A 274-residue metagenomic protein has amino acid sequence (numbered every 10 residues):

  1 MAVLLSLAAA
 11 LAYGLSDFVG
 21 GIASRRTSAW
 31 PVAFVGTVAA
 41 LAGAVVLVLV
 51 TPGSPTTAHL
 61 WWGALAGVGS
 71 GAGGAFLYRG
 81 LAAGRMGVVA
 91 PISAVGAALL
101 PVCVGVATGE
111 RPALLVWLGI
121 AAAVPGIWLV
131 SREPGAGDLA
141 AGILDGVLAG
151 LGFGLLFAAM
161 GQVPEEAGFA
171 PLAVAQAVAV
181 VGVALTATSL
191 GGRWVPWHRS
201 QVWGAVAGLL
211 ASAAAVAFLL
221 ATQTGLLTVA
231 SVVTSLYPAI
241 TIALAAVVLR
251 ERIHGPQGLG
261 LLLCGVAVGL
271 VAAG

Functional and structural regions predicted by a protein language model:
M1-L11, V19-G20, S24-W30, V35-A64 (+7 more regions): Membrane-interface interhelical linkers
M1-Y13, T51-S70, T108-P125, V147 (+2 more regions): Structural signature of hydrophobic alpha-helical transmembrane segments
A10, A33-T37, A90-A94, V116 (+6 more regions): Residue-level recognition of transmembrane alpha-helices in multi-pass small-molecule transporters/permeases
Y13-G14, A40, A66-G74, A97 (+4 more regions): Transmembrane alpha-helical core positions of polytopic small-molecule transporters
A29-A33, V89, P171-L172, A230: Juxtamembrane helix-start motifs in multi-pass secondary transporters
V38-A44, I92-V106, V178-G182, A214-A217 (+2 more regions): Alpha-helical transmembrane segments of compact multi-pass small-molecule transporters, enriched in specific families
A39-A44, L99-C103, L114-R132, P256-A273: Hydrophobic transmembrane alpha-helices of multi-pass small-molecule transport proteins
G43-S54, P101-V116, G152-F169, A211-T228 (+1 more regions): Hydrophobic alpha-helical transmembrane segments in multi-pass integral membrane proteins
